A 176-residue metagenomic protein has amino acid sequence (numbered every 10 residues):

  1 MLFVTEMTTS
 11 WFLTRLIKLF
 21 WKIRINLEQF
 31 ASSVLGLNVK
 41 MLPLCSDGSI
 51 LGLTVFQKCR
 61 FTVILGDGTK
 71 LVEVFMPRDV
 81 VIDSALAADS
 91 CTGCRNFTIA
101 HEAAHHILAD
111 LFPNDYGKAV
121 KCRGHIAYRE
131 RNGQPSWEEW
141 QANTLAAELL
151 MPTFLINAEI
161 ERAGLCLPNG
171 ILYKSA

Functional and structural regions predicted by a protein language model:
M1-A176: Active-site hotspot residues in diverse enzymes, especially metal/ion-binding acidic/histidine motifs
